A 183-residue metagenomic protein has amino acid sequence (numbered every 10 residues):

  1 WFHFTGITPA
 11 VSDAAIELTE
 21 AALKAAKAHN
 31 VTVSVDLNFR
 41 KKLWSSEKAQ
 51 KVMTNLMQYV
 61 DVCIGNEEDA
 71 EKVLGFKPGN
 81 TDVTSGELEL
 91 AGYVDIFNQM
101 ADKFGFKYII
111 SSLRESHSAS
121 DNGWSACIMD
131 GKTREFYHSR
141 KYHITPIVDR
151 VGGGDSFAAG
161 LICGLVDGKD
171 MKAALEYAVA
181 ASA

Functional and structural regions predicted by a protein language model:
W1-I144: Ribokinase/PfkB-type carbohydrate-kinase core domain
Y137-A183: Conserved post-catalytic alpha-helical subdomain immediately downstream of the catalytic base and nucleotide-binding
